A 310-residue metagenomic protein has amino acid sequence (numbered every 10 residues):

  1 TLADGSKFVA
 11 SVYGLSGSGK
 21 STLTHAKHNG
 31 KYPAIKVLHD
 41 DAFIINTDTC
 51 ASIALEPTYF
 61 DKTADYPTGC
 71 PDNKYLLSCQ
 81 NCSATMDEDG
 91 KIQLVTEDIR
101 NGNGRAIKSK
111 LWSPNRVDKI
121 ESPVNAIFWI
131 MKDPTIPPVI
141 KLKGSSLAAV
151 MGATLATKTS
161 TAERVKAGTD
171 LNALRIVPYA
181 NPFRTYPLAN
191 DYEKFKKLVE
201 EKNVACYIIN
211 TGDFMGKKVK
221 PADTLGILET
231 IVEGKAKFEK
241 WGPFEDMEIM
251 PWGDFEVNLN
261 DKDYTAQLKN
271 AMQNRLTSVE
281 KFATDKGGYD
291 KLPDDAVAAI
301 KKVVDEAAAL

Functional and structural regions predicted by a protein language model:
G5-K31: Glycine-rich phosphate-binding P-loop
G5-K7, K31-P33, L38-D40, T47-T49 (+3 more regions): Short, well-ordered loop/turn elements at secondary-structure boundaries
V9-S11, K27, T49-A64, K218-A236: Conserved, well-ordered active-site substructure
S11, H39, I44, A54 (+2 more regions): Structured core elements
S18-S21, I44-T47, D61, T135-P137 (+1 more regions): Flexible loop/turn segments at secondary-structure boundaries
P33-A106: Conserved nucleotide-sensing/catalytic segment adjacent to the nucleotide-binding pocket in NTP-handling enzymes
S83-L310: Conserved NTP phosphate-binding and transfer environment spanning the P-loop NTPase/kinase superfamily
